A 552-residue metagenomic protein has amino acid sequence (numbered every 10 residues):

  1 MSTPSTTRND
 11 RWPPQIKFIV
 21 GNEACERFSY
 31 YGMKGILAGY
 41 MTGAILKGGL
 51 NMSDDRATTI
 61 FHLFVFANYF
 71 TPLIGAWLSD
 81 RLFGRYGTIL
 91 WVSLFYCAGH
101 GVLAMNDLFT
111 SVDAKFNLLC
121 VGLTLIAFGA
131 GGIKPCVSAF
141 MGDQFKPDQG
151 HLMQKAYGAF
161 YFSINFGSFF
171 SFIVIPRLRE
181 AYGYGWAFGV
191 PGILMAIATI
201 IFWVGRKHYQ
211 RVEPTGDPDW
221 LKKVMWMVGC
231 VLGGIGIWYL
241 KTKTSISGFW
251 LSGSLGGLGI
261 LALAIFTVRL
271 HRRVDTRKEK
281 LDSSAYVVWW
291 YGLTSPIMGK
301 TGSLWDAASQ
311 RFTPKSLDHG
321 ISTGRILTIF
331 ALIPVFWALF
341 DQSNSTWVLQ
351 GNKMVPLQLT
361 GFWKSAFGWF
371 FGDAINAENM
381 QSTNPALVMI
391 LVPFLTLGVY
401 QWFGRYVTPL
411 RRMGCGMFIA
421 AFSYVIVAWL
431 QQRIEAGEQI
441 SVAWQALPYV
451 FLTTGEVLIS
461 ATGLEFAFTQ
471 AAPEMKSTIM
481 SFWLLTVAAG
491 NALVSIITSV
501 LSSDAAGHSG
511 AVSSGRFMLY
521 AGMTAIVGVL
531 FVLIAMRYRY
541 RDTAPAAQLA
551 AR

Functional and structural regions predicted by a protein language model:
M1-F18, P147-D148, Q154, P176-D373 (+4 more regions): Intracellular loop-helix junctions on the cytosolic face of multi-pass helical membrane proteins
A24, A98-G99, V112-I133, L430 (+1 more regions): Hydrophobic core of transmembrane alpha-helices in multi-pass small-molecule transporters, especially MFS/SLC-type
K34-G35, F70-W77, M105, N165-A181 (+2 more regions): A gly/Pro-rich, aromatic-decorated transmembrane alpha-helix motif that marks the paired, flexible gating helices
K47-F66, L152-G158, S247-S254, T323 (+6 more regions): Loop-to-transmembrane helix entry
T59-D80, F169, S382-L395, A489: Central cavity-lining transmembrane alpha-helices of secondary-active solute carriers, predominantly the Major
P72-F95, G101: Conserved MFS/SLC helix-loop-helix module at the cytosolic interface between two early adjacent transmembrane helices
V92-A114, F418-G437: C-terminal ends and interior cores of transmembrane alpha-helices in multi-pass membrane transporters/permeases
G132-D148, V457-A471: Intracellular juxtamembrane helix-capping segments at the cytosolic ends of symmetry-related transmembrane helices
